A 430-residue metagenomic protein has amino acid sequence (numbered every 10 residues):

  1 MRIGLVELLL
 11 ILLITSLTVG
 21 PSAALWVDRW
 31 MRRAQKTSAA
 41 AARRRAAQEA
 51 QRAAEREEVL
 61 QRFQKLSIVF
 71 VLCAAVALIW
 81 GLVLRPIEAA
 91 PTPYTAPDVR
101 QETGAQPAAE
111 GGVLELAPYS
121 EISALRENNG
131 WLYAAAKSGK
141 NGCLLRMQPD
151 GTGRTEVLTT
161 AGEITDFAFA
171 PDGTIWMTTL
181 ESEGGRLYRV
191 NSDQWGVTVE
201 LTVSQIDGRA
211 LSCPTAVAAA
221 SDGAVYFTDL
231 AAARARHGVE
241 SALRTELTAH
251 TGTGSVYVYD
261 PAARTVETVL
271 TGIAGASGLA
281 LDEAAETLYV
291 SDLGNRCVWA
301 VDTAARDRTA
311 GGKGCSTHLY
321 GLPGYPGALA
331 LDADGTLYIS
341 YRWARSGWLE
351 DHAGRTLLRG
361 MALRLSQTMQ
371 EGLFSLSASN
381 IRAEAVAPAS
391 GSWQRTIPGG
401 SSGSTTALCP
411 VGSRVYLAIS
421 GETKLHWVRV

Functional and structural regions predicted by a protein language model:
M1-L12: Feature marks short, highly hydrophobic, charge-poor N-terminal signal-anchor/signal peptide-like helices that anchor
L12, T18-P21, C73-A77: Alpha-helical transmembrane segments
S16-Q35: Cytosolic-side junction of a single-pass transmembrane alpha-helix
R32-A40, Y94-T95: Juxtamembrane extracytosolic/periplasmic "stalk" immediately C-terminal to the first targeting helix
K36-R43, E110-G111, L376: Low-complexity, charge- and small-residue-enriched intrinsically disordered regions
S38-S67: Cytosolic-side transmembrane helix boundary signature
L60-V83: Internal/C-terminal transmembrane anchor helices
W80-V430: Sequence-structural signature of mature extracellular/luminal beta-sheet repeat domains, prominently beta-propellers
